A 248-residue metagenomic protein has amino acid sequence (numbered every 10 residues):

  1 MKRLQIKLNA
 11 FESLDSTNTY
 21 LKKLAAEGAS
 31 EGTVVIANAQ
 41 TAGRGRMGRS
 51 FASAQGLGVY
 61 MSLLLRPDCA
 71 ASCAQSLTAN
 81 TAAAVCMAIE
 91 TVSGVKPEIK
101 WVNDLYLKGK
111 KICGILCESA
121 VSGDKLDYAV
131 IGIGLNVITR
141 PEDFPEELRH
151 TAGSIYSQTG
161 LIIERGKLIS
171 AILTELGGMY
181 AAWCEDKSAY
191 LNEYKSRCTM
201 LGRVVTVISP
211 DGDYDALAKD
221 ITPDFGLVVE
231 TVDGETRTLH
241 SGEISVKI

Functional and structural regions predicted by a protein language model:
M1-V92, K111-C113, A120, I163 (+1 more regions): N-terminal lobe of the biotin/lipoate ligase/transferase fold
T17, G43, M61, V85 (+4 more regions): Residue-level signal for inorganic ion chemistry
I36, G114-L116, V130-I131, P141: Beta-strand scaffold of nucleotide-dependent catalytic cores
M61-L63, I99, C117, I131-L135 (+2 more regions): Preference for bulky hydrophobic residues occupying beta-strand positions in well-ordered beta-sheet regions
M87-D124, G134: Acidic (Asp/Glu) carboxylate-rich active-site/surface patches
D124-Y156: Short, acidic (Asp/Glu-rich) active-site segment that either coordinates a divalent metal cofactor
Q158-D211, K247: Conserved, helical-rich catalytic subdomain that frames metal- and/or nucleotide-binding sites in enzyme alpha/beta
L201-I248: Conserved RNA-binding domains used in RNP assembly and mRNA/RNA metabolism
